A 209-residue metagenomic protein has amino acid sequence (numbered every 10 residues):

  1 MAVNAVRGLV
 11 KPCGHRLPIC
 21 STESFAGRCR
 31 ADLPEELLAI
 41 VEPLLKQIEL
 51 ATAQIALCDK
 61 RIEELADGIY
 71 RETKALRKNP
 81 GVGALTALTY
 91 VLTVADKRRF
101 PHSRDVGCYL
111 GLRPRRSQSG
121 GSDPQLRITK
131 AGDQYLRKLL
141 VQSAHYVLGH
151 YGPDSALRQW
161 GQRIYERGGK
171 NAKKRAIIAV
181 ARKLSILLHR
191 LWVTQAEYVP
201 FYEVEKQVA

Functional and structural regions predicted by a protein language model:
M1-A209: A detector of single, family-specific signature residues that are central to catalytic or substrate-handling motifs
